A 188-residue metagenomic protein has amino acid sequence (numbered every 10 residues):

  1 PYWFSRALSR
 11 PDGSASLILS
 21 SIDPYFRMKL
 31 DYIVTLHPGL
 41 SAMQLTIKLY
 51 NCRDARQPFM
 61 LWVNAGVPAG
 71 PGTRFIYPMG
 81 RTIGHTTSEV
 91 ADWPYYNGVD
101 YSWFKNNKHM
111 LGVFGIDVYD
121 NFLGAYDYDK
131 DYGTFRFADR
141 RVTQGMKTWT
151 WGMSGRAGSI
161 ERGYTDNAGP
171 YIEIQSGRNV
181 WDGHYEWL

Functional and structural regions predicted by a protein language model:
P1-S41, R156-G177, D182: Extended, loop-rich substrate-binding clefts of extracytoplasmic carbohydrate-active enzymes
L19-S21, I47-L49, L188: Short, hydrophobic/aromatic-enriched beta-strand segments in well-ordered soluble domains
Y25-F26, Y50-C52: Short, surface-exposed beta-strand-loop junctions and turns on beta-sheet-rich folds
Y32, M43-N51: Short, well-ordered beta-strand segments enriched in hydrophobic/aromatic residues
S41, C52-W187: A contiguous, surface-exposed recognition patch within enzymatic or periplasmic domains that forms
